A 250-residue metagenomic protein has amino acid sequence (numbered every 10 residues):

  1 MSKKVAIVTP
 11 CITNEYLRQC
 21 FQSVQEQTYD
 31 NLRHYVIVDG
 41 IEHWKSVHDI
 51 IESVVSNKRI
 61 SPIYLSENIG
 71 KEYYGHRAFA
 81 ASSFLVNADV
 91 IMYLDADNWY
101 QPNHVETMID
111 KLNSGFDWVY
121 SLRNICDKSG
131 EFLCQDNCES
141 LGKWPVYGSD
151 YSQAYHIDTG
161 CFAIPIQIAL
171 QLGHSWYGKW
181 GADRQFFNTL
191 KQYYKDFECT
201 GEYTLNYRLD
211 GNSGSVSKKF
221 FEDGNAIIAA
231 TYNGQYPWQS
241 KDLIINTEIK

Functional and structural regions predicted by a protein language model:
M1-K250: Nucleotide-sugar donor-binding/catalytic module of glycosyltransferases that assemble extracellular/cell-envelope
